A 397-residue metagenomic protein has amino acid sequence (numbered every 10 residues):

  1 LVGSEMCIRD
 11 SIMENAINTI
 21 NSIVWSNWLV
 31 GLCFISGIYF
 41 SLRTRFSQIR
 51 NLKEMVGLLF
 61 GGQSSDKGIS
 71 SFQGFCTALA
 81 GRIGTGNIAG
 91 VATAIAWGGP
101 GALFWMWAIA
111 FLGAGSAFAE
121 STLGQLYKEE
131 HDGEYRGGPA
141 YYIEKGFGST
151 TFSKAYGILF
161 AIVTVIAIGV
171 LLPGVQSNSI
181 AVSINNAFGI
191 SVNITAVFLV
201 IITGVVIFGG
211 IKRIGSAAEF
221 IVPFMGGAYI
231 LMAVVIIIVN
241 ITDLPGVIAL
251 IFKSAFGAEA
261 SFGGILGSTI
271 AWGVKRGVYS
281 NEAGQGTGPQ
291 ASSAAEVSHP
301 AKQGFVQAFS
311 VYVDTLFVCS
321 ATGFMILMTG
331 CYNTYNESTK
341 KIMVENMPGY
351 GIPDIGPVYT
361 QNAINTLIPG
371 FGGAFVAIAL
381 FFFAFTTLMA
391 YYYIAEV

Functional and structural regions predicted by a protein language model:
L1-I8: Short, small-residue-biased leader/transition segments that mark boundaries at the very start of proteins
I12-T85, I95-A102, G113: N-terminal alpha-helical transmembrane segments of multi-pass membrane transport and channel/translocase proteins
L32-Y39, R43-V56, F160, N178-I184 (+4 more regions): Membrane-interface loop-to-helix entry segments
S36-S41, I109-G133, A140, E144-N178 (+3 more regions): Helix-loop-helix module between adjacent transmembrane segments
S41, E120-Y127, D132, M232-L250 (+4 more regions): Extracellular/periplasmic helix-exit of transmembrane alpha-helices
F46-S70, T93-I95, G99-P100, W107 (+4 more regions): Flexible loop linkers connecting adjacent transmembrane helices in multi-pass alpha-helical membrane transporters
S65-W97, L123-L126, D132-G146, L159-V165 (+1 more regions): Alpha-helical membrane segments and immediately flanking helix-loop junctions that form or couple to the substrate/ion
L112-E120, V197-I211, V222-T242, K275-R276 (+1 more regions): Selective recognition of specific alpha-helical transmembrane segments in multi-pass small-molecule
